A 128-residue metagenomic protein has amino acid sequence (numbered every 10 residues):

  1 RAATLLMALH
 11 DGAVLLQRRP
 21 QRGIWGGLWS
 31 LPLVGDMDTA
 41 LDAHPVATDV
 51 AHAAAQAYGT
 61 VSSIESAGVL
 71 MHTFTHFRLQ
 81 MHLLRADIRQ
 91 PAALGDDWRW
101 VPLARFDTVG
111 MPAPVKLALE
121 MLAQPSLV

Functional and structural regions predicted by a protein language model:
R1-V128: Intrinsically disordered, low-complexity, charged terminal extensions of DNA damage-control enzymes
